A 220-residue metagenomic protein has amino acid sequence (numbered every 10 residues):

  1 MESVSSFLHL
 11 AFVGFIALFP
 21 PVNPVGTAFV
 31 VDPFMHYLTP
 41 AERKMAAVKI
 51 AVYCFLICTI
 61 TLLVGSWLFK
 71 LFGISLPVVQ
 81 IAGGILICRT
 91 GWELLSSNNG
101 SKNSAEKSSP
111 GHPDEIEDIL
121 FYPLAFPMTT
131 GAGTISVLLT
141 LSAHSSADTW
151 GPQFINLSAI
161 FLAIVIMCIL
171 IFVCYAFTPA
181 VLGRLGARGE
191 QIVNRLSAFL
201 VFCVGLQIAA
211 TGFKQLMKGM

Functional and structural regions predicted by a protein language model:
M1-P21, K107-A125: Small-residue-enriched transmembrane helix starts and helix-helix packing motifs in multi-pass inner-membrane proteins
L10-L62: Juxtamembrane transmembrane-helix termini in multi-pass membrane transport proteins
L10-T27, L76-I85, S158-I171: Structural signature of hydrophobic alpha-helical transmembrane segments
I16-F19, A28-F34, Y122-P127, I135-S142: Generic transmembrane alpha-helix signature in multi-pass membrane proteins, especially transporters/channels
T39, I60-A82, L170-K214: Transmembrane-helix boundary and interhelical-loop signature of multi-pass inner-membrane proteins
T39-V52, T149-L162, Q191: Membrane-interface alpha-helices at helix entry/exit sites of multi-pass transporters
K44-N98: Membrane helix-loop-helix hairpins that form the core translocation module of multi-pass transporters
G84-S108, V204-Q215: Transmembrane helix exit motif
